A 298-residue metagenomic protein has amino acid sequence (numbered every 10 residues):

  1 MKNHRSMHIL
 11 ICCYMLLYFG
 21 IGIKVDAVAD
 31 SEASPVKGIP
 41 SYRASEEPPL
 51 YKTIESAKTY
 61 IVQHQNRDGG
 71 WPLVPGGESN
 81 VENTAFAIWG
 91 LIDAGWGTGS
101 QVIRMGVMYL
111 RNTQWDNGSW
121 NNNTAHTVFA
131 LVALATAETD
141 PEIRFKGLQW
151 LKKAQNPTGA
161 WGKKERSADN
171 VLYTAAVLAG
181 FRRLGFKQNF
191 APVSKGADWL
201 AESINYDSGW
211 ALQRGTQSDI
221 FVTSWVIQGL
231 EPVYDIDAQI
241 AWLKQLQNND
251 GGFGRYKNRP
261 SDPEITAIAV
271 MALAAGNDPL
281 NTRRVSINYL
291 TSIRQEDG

Functional and structural regions predicted by a protein language model:
K2-L10: Bacterial N-terminal signal peptides that target proteins for export
L10-G20: Bacterial N-terminal signal peptides
G22-S31: Sec-dependent signal peptide cleavage junction
D30-S56, G70-V102, D116-Q149, P157-D198 (+3 more regions): An alpha-helical repeat/solenoid feature that recognizes helix-turn-helix modules
A57-Q63: Mature N-terminal segment immediately following signal peptide/propeptide cleavage in secreted/periplasmic
